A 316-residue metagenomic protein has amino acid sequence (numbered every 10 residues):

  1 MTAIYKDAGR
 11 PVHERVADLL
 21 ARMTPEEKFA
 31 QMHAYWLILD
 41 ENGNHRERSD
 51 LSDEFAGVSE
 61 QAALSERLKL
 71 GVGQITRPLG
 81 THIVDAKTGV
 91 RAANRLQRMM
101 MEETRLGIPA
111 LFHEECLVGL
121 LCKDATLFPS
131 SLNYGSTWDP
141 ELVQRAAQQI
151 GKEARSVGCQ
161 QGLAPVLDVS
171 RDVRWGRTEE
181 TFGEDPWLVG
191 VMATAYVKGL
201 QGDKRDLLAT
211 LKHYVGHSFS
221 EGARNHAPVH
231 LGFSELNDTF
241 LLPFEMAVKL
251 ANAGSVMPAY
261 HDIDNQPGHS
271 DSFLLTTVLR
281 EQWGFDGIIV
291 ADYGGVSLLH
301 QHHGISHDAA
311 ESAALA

Functional and structural regions predicted by a protein language model:
M1-A316: Glycoside hydrolase catalytic-domain context in secreted enzymes
